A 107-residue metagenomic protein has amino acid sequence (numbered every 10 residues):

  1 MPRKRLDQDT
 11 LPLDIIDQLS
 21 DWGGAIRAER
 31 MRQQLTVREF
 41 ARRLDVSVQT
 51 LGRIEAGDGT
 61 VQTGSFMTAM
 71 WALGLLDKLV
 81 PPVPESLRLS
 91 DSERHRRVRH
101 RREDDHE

Functional and structural regions predicted by a protein language model:
M1-K4: Basic, low-complexity segments
D7-R32: A short, Lys/Arg-rich alpha-helix, primarily the initiator
G24-E39, T68, R99-D105: Short basic helix-loop element that most often maps to the first helix and adjoining turn of HTH DNA-binding modules
Q34-G52: Short alpha-helical DNA-recognition segment
D58-M70: Short, basic-rich loop-to-helix N-cap that marks the start of a DNA-contacting helix
V80-E107: Short, charged recognition helix plus adjacent turn of helix-turn-helix-like nucleic-acid-binding domains
